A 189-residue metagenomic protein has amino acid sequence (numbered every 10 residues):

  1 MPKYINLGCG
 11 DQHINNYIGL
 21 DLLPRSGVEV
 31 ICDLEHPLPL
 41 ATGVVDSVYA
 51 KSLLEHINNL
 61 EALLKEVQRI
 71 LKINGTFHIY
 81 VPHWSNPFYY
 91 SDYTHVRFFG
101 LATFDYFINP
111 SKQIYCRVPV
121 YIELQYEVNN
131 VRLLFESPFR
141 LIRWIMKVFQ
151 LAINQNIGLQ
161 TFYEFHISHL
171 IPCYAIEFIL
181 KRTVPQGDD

Functional and structural regions predicted by a protein language model:
M1-P2, D188: Short, Lys/Arg-enriched, disordered terminal segments
P2-S85, L180: Conserved SAM-binding loop
E61-A62, T76-D189: S-adenosyl-L-methionine-dependent methyltransferase catalytic module, highlighting the catalytic core
